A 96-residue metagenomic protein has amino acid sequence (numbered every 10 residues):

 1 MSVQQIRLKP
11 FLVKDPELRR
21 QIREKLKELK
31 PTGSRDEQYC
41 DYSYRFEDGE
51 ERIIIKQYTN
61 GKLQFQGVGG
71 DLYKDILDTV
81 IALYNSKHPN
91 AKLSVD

Functional and structural regions predicted by a protein language model:
M1-I53, D75-Y84: Short Lys/Arg-enriched alpha/beta "domain-start" segment
E51-I76: Intrinsically disordered, low-complexity regulatory segments enriched in Ser/Thr/Pro and charged residues
L72-D96: Non-catalytic propeptide/linker segments at domain boundaries
